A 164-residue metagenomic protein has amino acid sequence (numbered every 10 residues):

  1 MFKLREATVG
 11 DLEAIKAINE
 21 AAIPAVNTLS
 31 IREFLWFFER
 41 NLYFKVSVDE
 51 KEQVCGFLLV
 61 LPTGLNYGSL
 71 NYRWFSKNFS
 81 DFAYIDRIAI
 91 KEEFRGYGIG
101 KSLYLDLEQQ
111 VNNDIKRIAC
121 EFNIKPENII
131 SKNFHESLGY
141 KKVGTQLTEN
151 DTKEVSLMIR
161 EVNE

Functional and structural regions predicted by a protein language model:
F2-I15: A short beta-loop-alpha structural element at the N-terminal edge of CoA-dependent acyl/N-acetyltransferase catalytic
P24-K51: Active-site rim helix/loop that mediates acceptor-substrate recognition in acyltransferases
L61-R87: Conserved acyl-donor/pantetheine-binding loop and adjacent beta-alpha core of acyl/acetyltransferases and related
D86-R95, N123-K125: A short, internal acetyl-CoA/4′-phosphopantetheine-binding micro-motif in the GNAT/acyltransferase core
I90, G96-Q109: Conserved acetyl-CoA-binding loop-helix of GNAT-fold acetyltransferases
V111-I124: Conserved GNAT acetyl-CoA-binding A-motif
K125-G144: Conserved active-site alpha-helix within GNAT-family acetyltransferase domains
T145-E164: C-terminal "cap" of GNAT-fold acetyltransferases
